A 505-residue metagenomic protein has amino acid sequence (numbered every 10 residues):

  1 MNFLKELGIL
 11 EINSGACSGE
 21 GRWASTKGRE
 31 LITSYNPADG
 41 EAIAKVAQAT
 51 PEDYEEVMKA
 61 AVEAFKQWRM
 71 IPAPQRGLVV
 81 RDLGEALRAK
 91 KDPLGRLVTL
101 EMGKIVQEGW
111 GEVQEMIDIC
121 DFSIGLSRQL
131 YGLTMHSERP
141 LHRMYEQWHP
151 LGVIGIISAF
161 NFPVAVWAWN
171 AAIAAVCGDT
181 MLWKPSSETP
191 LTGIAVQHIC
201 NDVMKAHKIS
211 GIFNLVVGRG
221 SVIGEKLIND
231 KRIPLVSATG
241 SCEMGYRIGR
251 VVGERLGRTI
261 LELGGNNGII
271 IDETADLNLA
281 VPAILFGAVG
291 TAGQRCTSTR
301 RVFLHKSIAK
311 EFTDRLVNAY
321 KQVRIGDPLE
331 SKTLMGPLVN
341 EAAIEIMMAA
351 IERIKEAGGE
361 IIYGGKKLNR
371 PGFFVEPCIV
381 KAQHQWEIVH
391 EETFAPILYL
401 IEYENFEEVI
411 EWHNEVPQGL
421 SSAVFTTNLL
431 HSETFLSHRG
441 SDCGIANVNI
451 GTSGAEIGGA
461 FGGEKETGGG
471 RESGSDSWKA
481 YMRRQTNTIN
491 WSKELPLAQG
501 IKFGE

Functional and structural regions predicted by a protein language model:
M1-A38: Hydrophobic face of amphipathic alpha-helices that form TPR/SEL1-like repeat modules and related alpha-solenoid
S25-T26, L31-I32, Q48-E52, A275: A short acidic/small-residue loop/turn micro-motif
T33, A47, R69-M70, M102 (+3 more regions): A structural signal for short, well-ordered beta-strand elements
D39-K45, I209, I233, I270 (+3 more regions): Conserved C-terminal structural/oligomerization subdomain of aldehyde/semialdehyde dehydrogenase
G40, R76, V98, C120 (+9 more regions): Residue-level signal for inorganic ion chemistry
I43-Y131, L141: Glycine-rich loop-to-alpha-helix module at the N-terminal edge of alpha/beta enzyme cores
G132-L279, Y403: Rossmann-like NAD(P) dinucleotide-binding subdomain of oxidoreductase/dehydrogenase enzymes
D202, E243-H384, E411, V448 (+2 more regions): ALDH superfamily catalytic-core signature
